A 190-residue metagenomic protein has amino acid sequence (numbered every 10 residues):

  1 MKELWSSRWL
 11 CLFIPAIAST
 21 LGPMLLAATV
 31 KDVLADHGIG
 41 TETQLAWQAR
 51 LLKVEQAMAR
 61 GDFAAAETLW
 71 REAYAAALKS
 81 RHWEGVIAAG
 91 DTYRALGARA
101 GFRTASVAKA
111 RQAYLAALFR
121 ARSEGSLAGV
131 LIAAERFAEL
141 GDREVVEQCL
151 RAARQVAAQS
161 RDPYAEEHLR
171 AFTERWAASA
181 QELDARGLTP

Functional and structural regions predicted by a protein language model:
L21-A64: N-terminal leader/linker segments that initiate helical-solenoid repeat arrays
L26-K31, R60-R71, R103-A113: Helix-turn-helix repeat elements of alpha-solenoid scaffolds
Q44-L52, H82-R99, L127-R136, A171: Amphipathic alpha-helical repeat scaffolds of TPR domains
Q56-A64, L96-A108, E139-V146, L183-A185: Short coil/turn connectors between adjacent alpha-helices in alpha-solenoid helical repeat scaffolds
A57, W70, A77, A117 (+3 more regions): Eukaryotic all-alpha helical interaction scaffolds
A133, Q159-P190: Terminal, low-structured helical/coil segments at or just beyond the last alpha-helical repeat
